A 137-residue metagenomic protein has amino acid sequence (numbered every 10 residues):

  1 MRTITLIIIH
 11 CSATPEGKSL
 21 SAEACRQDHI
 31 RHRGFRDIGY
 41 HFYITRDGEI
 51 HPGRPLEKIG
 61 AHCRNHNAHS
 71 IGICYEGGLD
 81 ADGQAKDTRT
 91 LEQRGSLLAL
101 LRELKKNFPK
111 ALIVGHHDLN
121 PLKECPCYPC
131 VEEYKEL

Functional and structural regions predicted by a protein language model:
M1-D37: Cell wall/extracellular polymer interaction/catalysis modules
M1-S12, E16, R46-I50, P55 (+2 more regions): Basic/polar, cationic surfaces and motifs that engage anionic cell-wall and phosphate/carboxylate ligands
L20, A61-N65: A short, polar/proline- and glycine-enriched secondary-structure boundary/capping micro-motif
G34, I38, K110-I113: Secondary-structure boundary/capping residues
P55-A61: Alpha-helical scaffolding within the catalytic cores of extracellular/periplasmic polymer-degrading hydrolases
